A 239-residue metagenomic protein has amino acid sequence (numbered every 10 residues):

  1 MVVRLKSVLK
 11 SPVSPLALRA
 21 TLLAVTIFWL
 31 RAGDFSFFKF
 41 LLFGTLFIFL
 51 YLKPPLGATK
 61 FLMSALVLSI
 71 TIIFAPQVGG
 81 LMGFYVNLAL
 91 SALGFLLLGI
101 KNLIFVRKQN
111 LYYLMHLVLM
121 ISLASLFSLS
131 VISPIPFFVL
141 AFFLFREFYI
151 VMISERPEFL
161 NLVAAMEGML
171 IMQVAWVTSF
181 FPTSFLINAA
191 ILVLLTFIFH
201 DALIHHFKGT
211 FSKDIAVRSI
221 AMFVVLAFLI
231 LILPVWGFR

Functional and structural regions predicted by a protein language model:
M1-N102, K208-R239: N-terminal topogenic module of multi-pass integral membrane proteins
K10, S14-L16, L56-M63, L103-I121 (+3 more regions): Cytoplasm-facing juxtamembrane segments at the starts of transmembrane helices in multi-pass membrane proteins
P15-A20, F61-T71, A124-S130, F137-R156 (+1 more regions): Membrane-helix boundary elements
T71, A75-Q77, V86-L129, F145-V151: Internal transmembrane alpha-helix with an interfacial aromatic "cap," most often the third helix
P76, S122-I132, M172-I187, A227-R239: Hydrophobic alpha-helical transmembrane segments in multi-pass integral membrane proteins
G83-L88, S133-P136, P157-A165, P182-A190: Internal alpha-helical transmembrane segments of multi-pass membrane proteins
A141, G168-I171, N188-L203: Hydrophobic alpha-helical membrane segments
F180-S184, A202-D214: Membrane-helix boundary connector in multi-pass membrane proteins
